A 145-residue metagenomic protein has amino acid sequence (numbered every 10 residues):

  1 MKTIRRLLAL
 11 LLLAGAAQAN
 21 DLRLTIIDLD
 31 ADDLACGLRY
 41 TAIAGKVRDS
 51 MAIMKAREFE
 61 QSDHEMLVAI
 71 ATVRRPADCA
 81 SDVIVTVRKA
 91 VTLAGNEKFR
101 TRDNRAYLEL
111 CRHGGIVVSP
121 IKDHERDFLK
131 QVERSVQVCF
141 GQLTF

Functional and structural regions predicted by a protein language model:
K2-I4, L10, A17-S50, V138-F145: A structural "domain/chain start" motif
T25-D30, A69-A71, I84-R88, C111 (+1 more regions): A structural detector for beta-sheet-dominated domains
L29-D32, R75, Y107, S135: Secretory pathway export signals and precursors
L34-G45, D82-R88, F99-N104: Surface-exposed flexible segments
G45-F59, R112-V117, I121-K122: Generic detector of solvent-exposed, compositionally biased contiguous segments
A52-I53, R57-K89: A short, hydrophobic beta-strand-centered structural micro-motif
A90-A94, Y107: Contiguous, structured surface segment used for ligand recognition
F99-F145: C-terminal/domain-edge helix-coil "capping" segments
